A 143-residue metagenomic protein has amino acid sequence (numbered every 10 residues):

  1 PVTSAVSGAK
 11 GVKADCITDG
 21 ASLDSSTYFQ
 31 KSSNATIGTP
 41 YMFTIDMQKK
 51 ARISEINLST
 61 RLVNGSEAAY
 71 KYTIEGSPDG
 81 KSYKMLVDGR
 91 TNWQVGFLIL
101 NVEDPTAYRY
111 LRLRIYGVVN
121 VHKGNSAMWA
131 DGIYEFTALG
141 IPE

Functional and structural regions predicted by a protein language model:
P1-S22: Predominantly extracellular/luminal regions of secreted and cell-surface proteins, especially disulfide-bonded
S22-M85, T91-E143: Aromatic, loop-rich ligand-recognition surfaces of beta-strand-rich domains
